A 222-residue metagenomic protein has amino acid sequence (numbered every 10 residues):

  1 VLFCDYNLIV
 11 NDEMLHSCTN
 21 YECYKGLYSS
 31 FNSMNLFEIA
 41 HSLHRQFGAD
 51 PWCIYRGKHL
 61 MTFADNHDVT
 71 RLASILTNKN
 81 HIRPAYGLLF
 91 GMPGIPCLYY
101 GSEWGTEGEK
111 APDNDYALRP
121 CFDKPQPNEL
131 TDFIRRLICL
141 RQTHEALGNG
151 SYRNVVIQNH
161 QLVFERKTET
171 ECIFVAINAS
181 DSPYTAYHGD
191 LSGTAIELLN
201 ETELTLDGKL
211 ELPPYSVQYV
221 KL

Functional and structural regions predicted by a protein language model:
V1-D5, A176-N178, Y215: Acidic/aromatic-lined carbohydrate-recognition and catalytic surfaces of CAZymes acting on diverse glycans
V1-I54, L88, E107-R136, R166-T170: Active-site-proximal helices and loops of the catalytic beta/alpha 8
L8, D68-T70, E103-E107, L162 (+3 more regions): Short, solvent-exposed loop/turn segments at secondary-structure junctions
K58-K79, Y86-P127: Aromatic/acidic polysaccharide-binding cleft in carbohydrate-active enzymes
I134-G148: Amphipathic alpha-helical
C139, V155-G189: Carbohydrate-binding surface patches
G189-E201: Solvent-exposed beta-hairpin/edge-strand motifs
L206-L222: C-terminal beta-strand-rich structural cap/linker in extracellular carbohydrate-active enzymes
